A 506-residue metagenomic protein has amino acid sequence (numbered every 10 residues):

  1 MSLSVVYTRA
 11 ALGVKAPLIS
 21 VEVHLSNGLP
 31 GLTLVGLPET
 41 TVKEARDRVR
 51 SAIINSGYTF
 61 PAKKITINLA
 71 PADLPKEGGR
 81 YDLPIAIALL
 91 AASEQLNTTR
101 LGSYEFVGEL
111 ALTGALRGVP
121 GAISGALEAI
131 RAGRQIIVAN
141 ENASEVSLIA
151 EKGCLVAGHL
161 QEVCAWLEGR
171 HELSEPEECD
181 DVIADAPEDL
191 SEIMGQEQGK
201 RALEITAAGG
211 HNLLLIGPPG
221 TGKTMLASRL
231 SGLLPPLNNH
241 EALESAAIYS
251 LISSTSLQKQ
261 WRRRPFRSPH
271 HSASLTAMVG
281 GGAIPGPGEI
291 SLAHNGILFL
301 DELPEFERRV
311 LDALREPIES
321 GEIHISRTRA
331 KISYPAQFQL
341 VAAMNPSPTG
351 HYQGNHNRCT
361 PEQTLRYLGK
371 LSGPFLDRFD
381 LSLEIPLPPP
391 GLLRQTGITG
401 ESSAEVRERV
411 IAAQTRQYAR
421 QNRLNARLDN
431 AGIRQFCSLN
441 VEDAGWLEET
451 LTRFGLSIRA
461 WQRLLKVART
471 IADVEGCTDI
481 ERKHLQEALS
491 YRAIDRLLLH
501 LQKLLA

Functional and structural regions predicted by a protein language model:
M1-L214, P218-M225, W261, S326 (+2 more regions): Peripheral, non-AAA+ core regions of ATP-driven protein-machinery
V35-R46, P61, N68-G78, I284-P285 (+2 more regions): Basic, amphipathic alpha-helical bundle interface domains used for macromolecular binding and assembly
F60-K63, R100-L101, R131, A150 (+7 more regions): Short loop/turn elements that form and flank the Walker-type P-loop nucleotide-binding site in RecA-like NTPase cores
T113, L300-E307, G350: Catalytic P-loop NTPase motifs of RecA-like helicase/translocase cores
G125, E204-T206, K259-Q260, P265 (+2 more regions): Conserved alpha-helical scaffold flanking the Walker A/P-loop in AAA+ ATPase domains
L215-Q258, S320: Walker A/P-loop
G217, G280, E302: The Walker A (P-loop) glycine that initiates the GxxxxGKT/S ATP-binding motif of P-loop NTPases
N295, D301-L303, A313: Walker B catalytic acidic pair
